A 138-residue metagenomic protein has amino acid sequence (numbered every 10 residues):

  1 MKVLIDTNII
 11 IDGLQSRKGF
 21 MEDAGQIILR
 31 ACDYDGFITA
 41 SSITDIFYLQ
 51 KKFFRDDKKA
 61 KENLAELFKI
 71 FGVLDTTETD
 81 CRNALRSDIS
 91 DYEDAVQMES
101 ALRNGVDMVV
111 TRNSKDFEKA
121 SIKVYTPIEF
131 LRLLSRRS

Functional and structural regions predicted by a protein language model:
M1-I38, F53-K58, K119, I128-S138: Short, well-structured N-terminal submotif of metal-dependent ribonuclease cores
K2, I70, L102-S138: Acidic, PIN/NYN-like endoribonuclease modules and their adjacent C-terminal/linker elements
D6, D94, N113: Acidic active-site catalytic centers that drive phospho-/nucleotidyl reactions and related ester hydrolyses
N8, S41, E78-T79, V110-R112: Short beta-strands and strand-loop turn motifs
I10, C81, D116: A short, flexible beta-alpha/helix-coil linker loop
L14-R17, I70, S87, R103: A generic secondary-structure micro-motif detector that highlights 1-2 residue hydrophobic/ambivalent hotspots embedded
D23-D91, A95, E99, A120: PIN-domain endoribonuclease scaffold, especially VapC-family toxins
